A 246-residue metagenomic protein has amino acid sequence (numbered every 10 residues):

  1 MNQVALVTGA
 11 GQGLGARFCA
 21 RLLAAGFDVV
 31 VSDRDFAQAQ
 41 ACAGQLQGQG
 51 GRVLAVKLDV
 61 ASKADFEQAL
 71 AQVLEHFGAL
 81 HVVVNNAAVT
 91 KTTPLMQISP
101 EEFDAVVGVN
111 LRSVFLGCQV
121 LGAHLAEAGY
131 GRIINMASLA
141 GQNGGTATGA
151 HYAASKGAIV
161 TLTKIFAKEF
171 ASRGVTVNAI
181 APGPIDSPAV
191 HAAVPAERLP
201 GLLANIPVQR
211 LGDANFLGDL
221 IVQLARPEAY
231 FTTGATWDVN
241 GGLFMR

Functional and structural regions predicted by a protein language model:
M1-V30: Canonical Rossmann dinucleotide-binding motif of NAD(H)/NADP(H)-dependent dehydrogenases/reductases, specifically
P94-L95, E102-V107, V190, L202: Substrate-binding pocket helix/loop in short-chain dehydrogenase/reductase
C118, S155, T163: Active-site helix of classical SDR
A123, K164, K168-E169: Alpha-helical segment proximal to the catalytic Tyr-Lys
S138: Residue(s) in the substrate-gating loop at a strand-loop-helix junction that position the organic substrate next
N143, V222, T233-R246: Short C-terminal tail/terminal secondary-structure segment of NAD(P)H-dependent dehydrogenase/reductase domains
A171, T176, T232-G234: Short, small/polar-rich loop/turn modules that mediate ligand/substrate recognition or access, typified
